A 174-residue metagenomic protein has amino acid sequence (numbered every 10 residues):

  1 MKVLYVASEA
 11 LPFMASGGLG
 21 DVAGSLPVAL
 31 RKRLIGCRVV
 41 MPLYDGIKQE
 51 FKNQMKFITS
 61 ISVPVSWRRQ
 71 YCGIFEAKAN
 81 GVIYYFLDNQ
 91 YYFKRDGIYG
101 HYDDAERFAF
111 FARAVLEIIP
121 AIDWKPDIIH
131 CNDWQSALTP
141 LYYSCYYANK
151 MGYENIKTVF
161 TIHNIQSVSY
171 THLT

Functional and structural regions predicted by a protein language model:
M1-E76: N-terminal subdomain of nucleotide-sugar transferases
L43-I122: A conserved catalytic-core segment of Leloir-type glycosyltransferases
E117-P120, K125, N164-S169: A short, histidine- and acid-enriched strand-loop-helix "catalytic/donor-clamping" loop that lines the nucleotide-sugar
N132-S136: Short His-centered aromatic/hydrophobic patch
A137-L141, N164: Polytopic membrane enzymes that build or remodel cell-surface glycoconjugates and lipids
E154-I156: A short helix->loop->beta-strand "cap" motif at the edges of active sites that frequently abuts
T171-T174: Conserved small/polar residues in nucleotide/adenosyl-binding loops
